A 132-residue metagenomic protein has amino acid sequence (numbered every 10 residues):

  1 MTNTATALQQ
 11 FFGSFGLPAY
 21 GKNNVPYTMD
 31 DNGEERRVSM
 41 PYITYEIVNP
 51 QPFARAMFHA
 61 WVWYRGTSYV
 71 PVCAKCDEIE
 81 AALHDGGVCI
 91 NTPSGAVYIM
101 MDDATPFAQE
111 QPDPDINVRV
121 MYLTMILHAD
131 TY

Functional and structural regions predicted by a protein language model:
M1-F11, V48-R55, A96-Y132: Short, charged interaction patches at domain edges and termini
M1-P50, G86-Y98: Small/polar-rich, solvent-exposed N-terminal microdomains that initiate assembly or binding
L17, I43, F58, M121-L123: A broad, low-specificity signal marking well-ordered, structured residues that form hydrophobic/aromatic
Y20-N24, W63-R65, A82: Predominantly extracellular/luminal cell-surface or secreted proteins
M40, E78, A82-G86, V118-Y122: A generic structural signal for ordered secondary structure
F53-G66: Short glycine-rich, basic-tinged beta-strand/loop micro-motifs
T67-P93: Mid-chain, well-packed structural core segment of small domains
